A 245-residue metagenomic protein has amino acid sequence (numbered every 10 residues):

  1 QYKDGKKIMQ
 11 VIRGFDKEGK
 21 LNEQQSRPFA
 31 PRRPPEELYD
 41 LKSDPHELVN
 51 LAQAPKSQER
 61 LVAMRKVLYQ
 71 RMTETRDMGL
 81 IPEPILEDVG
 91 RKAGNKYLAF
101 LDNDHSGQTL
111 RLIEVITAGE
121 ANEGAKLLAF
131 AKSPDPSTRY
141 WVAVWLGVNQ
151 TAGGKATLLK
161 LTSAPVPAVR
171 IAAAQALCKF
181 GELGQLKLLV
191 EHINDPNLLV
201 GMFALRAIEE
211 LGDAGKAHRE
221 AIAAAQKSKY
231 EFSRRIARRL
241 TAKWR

Functional and structural regions predicted by a protein language model:
Q1-Q53, E59-R60, D88: C-terminal, low-complexity/hydrophilic appendages and adjacent surface loops of extracellular/periplasmic anionic
A30, A52, V62-A63, Q70-E74 (+3 more regions): Extracellular/periplasmic ectodomains of large secreted or surface enzymes and adhesion receptors
K42-P45, P55, L68-R76: A generic secondary-structure signal for well-formed alpha-helical elements
H46-V49, V62, K66, A125 (+8 more regions): Solvent-exposed, polar/charged alpha-helical surfaces in well-ordered, non-transmembrane soluble domains, broadly
F100-A121, S137-T151, K160, A168-E182 (+3 more regions): Structural detector for internal amphipathic alpha-helices that build alpha-solenoid repeat scaffolds
E120-K132, T151-S163, E182-N194, A214-Q226: Amphipathic alpha-helical scaffolding segments comprising HEAT/armadillo-like alpha-solenoid repeats
